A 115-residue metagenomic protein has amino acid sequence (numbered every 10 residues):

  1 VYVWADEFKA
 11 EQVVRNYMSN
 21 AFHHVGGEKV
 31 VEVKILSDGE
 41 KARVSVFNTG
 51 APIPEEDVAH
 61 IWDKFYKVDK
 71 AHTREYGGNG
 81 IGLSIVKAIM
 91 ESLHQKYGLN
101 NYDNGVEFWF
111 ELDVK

Functional and structural regions predicted by a protein language model:
Y2-A5: Conserved micro-motifs of the catalytic ATP-binding
A10-E11: A residue-level detector for a conserved hydrophobic packing site within the catalytic ATP-binding domain
A21-F22: Short helix-loop "hinge" at the ATP-lid/N-box region of the Bergerat-fold HATPase_c
E28-E40: Short beta-strand/loop element within the Bergerat-fold HATPase_c
I53-K67: Short conserved segment of the HATPase_c
G77, G82, V86: Short alpha-helical Gxxx[C/S/T] motif in the catalytic ATP-binding
H94-Y102: Glycine-rich ATP-binding loops of the HATPase_c
